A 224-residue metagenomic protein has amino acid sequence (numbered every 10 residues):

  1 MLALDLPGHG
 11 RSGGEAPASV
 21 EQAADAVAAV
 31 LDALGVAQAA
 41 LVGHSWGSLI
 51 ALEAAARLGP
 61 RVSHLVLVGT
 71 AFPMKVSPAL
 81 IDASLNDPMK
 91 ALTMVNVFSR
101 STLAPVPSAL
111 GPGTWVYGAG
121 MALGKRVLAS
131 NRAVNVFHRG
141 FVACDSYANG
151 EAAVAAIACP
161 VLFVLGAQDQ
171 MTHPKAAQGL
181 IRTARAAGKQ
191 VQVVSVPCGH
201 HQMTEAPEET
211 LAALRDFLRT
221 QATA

Functional and structural regions predicted by a protein language model:
L2-W46, E208, A212-D216: Active-site loop/oxyanion-hole signature of alpha/beta-hydrolase fold enzymes
L6-G10, F72, G199-Q202: Alpha/beta-hydrolase active-site loop signature
L49-V95: Flexible "cap/lid" loop of the alpha/beta hydrolase fold
P73, D82-A158: Conserved alpha/beta-hydrolase catalytic His-Asp/Glu region
I157, F163-L165, D169: Short beta-strand/loop motif that positions the catalytic acidic residue of the alpha/beta-hydrolase fold
Q170-A176: Conserved alpha/beta-hydrolase "acid-adjacent" motif
Q178-Q190: Active-site-adjacent alpha-helix of alpha/beta-hydrolase-fold enzymes
A187-A224: Catalytic active-site module of serine/aspartate enzymes centered on a nucleophile-bearing elbow/loop
